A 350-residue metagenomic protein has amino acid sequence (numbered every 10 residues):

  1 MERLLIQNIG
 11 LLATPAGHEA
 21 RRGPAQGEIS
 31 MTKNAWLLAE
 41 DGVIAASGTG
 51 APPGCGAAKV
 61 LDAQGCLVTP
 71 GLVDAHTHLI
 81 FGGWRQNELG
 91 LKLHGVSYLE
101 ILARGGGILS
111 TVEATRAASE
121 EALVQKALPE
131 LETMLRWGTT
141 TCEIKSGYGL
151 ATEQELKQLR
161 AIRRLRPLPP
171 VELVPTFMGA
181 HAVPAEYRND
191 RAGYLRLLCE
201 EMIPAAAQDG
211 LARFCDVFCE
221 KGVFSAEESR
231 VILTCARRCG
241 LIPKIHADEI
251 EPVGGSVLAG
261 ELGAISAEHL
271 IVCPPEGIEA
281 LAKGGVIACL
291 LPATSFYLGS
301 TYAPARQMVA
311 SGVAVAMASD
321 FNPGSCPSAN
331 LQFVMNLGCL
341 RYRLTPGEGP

Functional and structural regions predicted by a protein language model:
M1-G54: N-terminal metal-binding scaffold of metallo-dependent hydrolase/deaminase domains
I9, L37, G42, G65 (+10 more regions): Divalent metal-coordination and catalytic microenvironments
A63-K126: Metal-associated gating/positioning segment near the N- to mid-region
L109-K126, E132, T140-V253: Metal-coordinating catalytic core of metallo-dependent amide/deamination hydrolases
A192-R213, L258-E276, G312-V313, L337-G349: Structural recognition of alpha->loop->beta junctions
G210-L211, V231-I242, L258-S266, A282-C289 (+1 more regions): Glycine-enriched alpha-helix->loop->beta-strand junction motifs that scaffold or abut catalytic
D216-G222, I242-E249, A264-P274, L291-F296: Catalytic beta/alpha-barrel core
A236-P243, G260-L262, T301-P350: His/Asp/Glu-enriched, well-ordered alpha-helical/loop segment that forms or immediately abuts the divalent-metal
